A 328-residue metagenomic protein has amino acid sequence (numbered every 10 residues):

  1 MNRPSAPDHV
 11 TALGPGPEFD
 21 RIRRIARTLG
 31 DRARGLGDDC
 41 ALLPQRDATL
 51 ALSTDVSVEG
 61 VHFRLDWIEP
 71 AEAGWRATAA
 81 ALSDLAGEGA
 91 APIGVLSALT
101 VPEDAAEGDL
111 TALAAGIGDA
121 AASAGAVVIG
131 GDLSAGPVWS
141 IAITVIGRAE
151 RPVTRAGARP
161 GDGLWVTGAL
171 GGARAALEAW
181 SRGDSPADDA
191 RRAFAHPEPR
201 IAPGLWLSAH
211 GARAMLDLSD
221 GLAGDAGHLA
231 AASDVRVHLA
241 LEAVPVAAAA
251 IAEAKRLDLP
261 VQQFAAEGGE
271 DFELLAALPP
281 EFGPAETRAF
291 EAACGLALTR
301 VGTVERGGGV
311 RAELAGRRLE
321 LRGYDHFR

Functional and structural regions predicted by a protein language model:
M1-E69, S97: Extreme N-terminal cap/leader segments of soluble proteins
M1-R24, P102-V127, S134-I141, I146 (+3 more regions): Glycine-/charge-enriched secondary-structure boundary and capping motifs
A51-T54, T154-W206: Short, acidic (Asp/Glu-rich) active-site segment that either coordinates a divalent metal cofactor
V58-W67, S185-A190, L257-D258: Glycine/charged-rich beta-loop-alpha catalytic/anionic-binding loops adjacent to active sites
P70-G94, A115-S123, L205, G224-L229: Small-aliphatic-rich amphipathic alpha-helix that forms the alpha element of a beta-alpha
A90-A106: Short beta-strand-loop/turn "lid" adjacent to the catalytic site in phosphate-handling enzymes
A149-P152: Short alpha-helix capping/helix-loop boundary micro-motifs
